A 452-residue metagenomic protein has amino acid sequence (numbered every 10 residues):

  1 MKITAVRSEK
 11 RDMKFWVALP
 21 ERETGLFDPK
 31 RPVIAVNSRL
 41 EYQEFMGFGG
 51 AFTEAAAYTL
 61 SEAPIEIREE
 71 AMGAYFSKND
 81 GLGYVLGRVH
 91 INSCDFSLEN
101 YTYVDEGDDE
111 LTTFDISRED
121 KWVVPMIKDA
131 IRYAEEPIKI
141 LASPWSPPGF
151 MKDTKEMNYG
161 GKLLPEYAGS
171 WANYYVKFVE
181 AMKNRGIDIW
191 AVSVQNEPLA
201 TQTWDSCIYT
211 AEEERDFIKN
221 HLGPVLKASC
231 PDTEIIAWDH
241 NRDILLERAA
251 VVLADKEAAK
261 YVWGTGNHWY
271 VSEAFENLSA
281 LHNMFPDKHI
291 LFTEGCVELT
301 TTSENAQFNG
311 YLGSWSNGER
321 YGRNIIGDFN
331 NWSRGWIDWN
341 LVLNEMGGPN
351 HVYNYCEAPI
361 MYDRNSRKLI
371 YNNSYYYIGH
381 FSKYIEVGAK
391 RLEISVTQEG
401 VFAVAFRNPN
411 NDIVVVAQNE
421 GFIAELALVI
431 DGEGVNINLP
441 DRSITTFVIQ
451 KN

Functional and structural regions predicted by a protein language model:
W16-I189, T210, N220: N-terminal catalytic cores of secreted or lumenal carbohydrate-active enzymes
F27-L40, V124-M126, K177, N220-H221 (+4 more regions): Alpha-helical scaffolding within the catalytic cores of extracellular/periplasmic polymer-degrading hydrolases
G50, G83, I140, V192 (+5 more regions): Conserved, mostly hydrophobic/aromatic
N92-S93, S143-G149, Q195, N241 (+2 more regions): Short glycine-enriched loops at secondary-structure junctions
S170-A191, P198-T301: Active-site neighborhood of glycoside hydrolase catalytic domains
H289-Y377, E393-V396: Aromatic/acidic polysaccharide-binding cleft in carbohydrate-active enzymes
K383-Y384, I394-D431, R442: Carbohydrate-binding surface patches
L439-N452: C-terminal beta-strand-rich structural cap/linker in extracellular carbohydrate-active enzymes
